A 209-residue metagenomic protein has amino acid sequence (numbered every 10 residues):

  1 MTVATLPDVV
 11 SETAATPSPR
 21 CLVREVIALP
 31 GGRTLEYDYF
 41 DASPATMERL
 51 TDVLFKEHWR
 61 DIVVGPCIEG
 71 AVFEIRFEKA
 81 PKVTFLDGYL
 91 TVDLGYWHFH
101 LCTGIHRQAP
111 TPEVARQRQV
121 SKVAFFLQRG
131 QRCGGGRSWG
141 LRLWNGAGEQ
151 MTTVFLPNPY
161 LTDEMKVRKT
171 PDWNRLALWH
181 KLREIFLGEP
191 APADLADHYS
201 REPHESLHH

Functional and structural regions predicted by a protein language model:
T2-H209: Long compositionally biased, domain-poor regions of proteins
